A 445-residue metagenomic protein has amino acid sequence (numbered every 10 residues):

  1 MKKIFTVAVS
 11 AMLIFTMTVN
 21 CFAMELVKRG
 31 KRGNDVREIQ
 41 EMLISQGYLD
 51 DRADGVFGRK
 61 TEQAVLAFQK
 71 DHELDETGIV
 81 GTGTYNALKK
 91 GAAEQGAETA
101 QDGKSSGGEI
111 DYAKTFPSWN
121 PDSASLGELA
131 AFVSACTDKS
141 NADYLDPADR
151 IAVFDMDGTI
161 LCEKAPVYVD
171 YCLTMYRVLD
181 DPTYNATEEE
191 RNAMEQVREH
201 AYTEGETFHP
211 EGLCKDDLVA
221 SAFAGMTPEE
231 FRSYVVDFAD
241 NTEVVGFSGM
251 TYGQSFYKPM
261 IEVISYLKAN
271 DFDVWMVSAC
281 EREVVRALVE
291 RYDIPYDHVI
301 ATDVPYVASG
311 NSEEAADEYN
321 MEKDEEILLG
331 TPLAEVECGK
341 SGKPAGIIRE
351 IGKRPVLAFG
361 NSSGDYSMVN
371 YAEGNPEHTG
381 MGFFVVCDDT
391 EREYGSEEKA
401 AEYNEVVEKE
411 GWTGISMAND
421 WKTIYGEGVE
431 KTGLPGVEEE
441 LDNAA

Functional and structural regions predicted by a protein language model:
K2-G55, E94-D102, S106: Acidic, Ser/Thr/Pro/Gly-enriched interdomain connector segments
K28-T77, T84-G91, I351: A short amphipathic alpha-helical interaction element
R32-I39, F57, T61-A64, F68 (+14 more regions): Stable alpha-helical elements in mature extracytoplasmic
V56-E62, T82-A87, D149-M156, V167-Y171 (+1 more regions): Acidic helix-start/capping segments at beta-turn-to-alpha-helix junctions
Q101-M156, K164, Y171, V178 (+1 more regions): Non-catalytic pre-domain segments flanking phosphatase-related domains
G103, G107-F116, S134, A142 (+2 more regions): C-terminal cap/substrate-recognition subdomain and adjoining C-terminal extension of metal-dependent phosphatase-like
A165-P166, C172-G253: A metal-dependent, Asp-based hydrolase signature
